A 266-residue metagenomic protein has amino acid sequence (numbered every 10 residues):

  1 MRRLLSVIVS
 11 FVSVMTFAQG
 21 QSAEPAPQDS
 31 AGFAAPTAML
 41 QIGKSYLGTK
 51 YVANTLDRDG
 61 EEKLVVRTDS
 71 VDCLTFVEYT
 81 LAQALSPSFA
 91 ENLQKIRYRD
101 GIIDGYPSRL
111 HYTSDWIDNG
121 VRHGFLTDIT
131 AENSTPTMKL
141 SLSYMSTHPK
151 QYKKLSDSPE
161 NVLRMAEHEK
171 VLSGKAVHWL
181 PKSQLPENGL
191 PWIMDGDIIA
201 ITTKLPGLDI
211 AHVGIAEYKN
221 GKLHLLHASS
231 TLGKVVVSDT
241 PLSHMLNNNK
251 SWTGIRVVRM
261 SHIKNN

Functional and structural regions predicted by a protein language model:
M1-A23: Bacterial Sec-dependent N-terminal signal peptides
V14-T16, M39, C73, I210: Generic detector of short, well-ordered, non-transmembrane alpha-helical segments enriched in hydrophobic residues
Q21-V171: N-terminal capping segments
G60-K63, F76-Y79, P181-P186, I201-T203 (+1 more regions): N-terminal post-signal-peptidase region of extra-cytosolic proteins
Q151-A200: A mid-sequence, solvent-exposed acidic-amphipathic segment
W192-T202, I210-A211, I215-E217, K222-N266: Low-complexity, Gly/Ser/Thr/Pro-rich intrinsically disordered linker/tail segments
